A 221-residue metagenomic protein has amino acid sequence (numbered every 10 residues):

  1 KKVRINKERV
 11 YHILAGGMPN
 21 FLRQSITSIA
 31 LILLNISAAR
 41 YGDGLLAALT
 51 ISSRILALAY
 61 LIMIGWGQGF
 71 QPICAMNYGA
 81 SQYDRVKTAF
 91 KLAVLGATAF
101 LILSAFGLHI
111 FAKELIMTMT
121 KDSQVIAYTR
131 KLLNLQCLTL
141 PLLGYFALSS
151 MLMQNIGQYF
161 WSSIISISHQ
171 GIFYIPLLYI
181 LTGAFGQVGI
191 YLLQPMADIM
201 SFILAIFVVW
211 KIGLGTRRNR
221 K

Functional and structural regions predicted by a protein language model:
K1-M18, C74-T139, L181-K221: Short alpha-helical transmembrane segments in multi-pass integral membrane proteins
I5-L33, S37, L58-I62, W66 (+2 more regions): Hydrophobic faces of transmembrane alpha-helices in multi-pass small-molecule transporters and flippases across diverse
N20-I32, I64, G96-A105, T139-G144 (+2 more regions): Hydrophobic alpha-helical transmembrane segments in multi-pass membrane proteins
S25-L58, M76-N77, E114-S123, A184: Helix-terminus/linker motif at the lipid-water interface of multi-pass membrane proteins
N35, L61-I64, L108, M151 (+2 more regions): Structural signal for membrane-spanning alpha-helices in multi-pass inner-membrane proteins, emphasizing helix cores
G44-L45, Y159-W161, G186-Q187: Membrane-helix interface segments
A48-F106, I110-A112, L143-I165: Small-residue-rich hydrophobic transmembrane alpha-helices
A57-A59, S123-S149, S168: Alpha-helical transmembrane segments of multi-pass membrane proteins
